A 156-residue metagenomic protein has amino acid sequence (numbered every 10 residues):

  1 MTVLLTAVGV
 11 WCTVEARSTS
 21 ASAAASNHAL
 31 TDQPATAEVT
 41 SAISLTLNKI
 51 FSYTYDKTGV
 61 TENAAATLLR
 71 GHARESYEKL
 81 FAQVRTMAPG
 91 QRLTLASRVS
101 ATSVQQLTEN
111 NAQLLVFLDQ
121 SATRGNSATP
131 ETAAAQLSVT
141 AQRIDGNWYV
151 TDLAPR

Functional and structural regions predicted by a protein language model:
M1-N48, S52: Juxtamembrane and targeting peptides
L5, Q106, A141-R143: Short, low-complexity Ser/Thr-rich regulatory SLiMs
S26, V60-A64, A101: Short linear capping/connector segments at secondary-structure termini
T31-G90, T94: Core segments of small alpha/beta cavity-forming domains
Q91-R124: Surface-exposed, charged secondary-structure patches
S97-R98, T132-A134: Short solvent-exposed loop/turn micro-motifs enriched in small/polar/acidic residues
Q113, A134-R156: Short beta-strand edge/turn micro-motifs at domain boundaries
G125-E131, T151: Solvent-exposed, non-transmembrane alpha-helical starts
